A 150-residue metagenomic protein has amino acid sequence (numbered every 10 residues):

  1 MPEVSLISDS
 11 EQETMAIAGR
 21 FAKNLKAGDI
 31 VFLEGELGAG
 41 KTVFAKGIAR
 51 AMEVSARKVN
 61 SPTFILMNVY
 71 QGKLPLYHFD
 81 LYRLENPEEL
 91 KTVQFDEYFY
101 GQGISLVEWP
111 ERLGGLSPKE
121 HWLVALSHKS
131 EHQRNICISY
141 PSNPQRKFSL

Functional and structural regions predicted by a protein language model:
M1-A18: N-terminal pre-Walker A segment at the start of P-loop NTPase domains
P2-V4, E85-L90, D96-L150: Short phosphate-coordinating micro-motif centered on Lys-Gly-acidic
A22-A27: Phosphate-binding P-loop
V31-L33: Hydrophobic anchor at the beta1->P-loop junction of P-loop NTPases
E36: P-loop (Walker A) phosphate-binding loop of NTP-binding proteins
K41: Conserved lysine of the Walker
S55-V69: Short beta-strand-centered segment that lines the nucleotide-binding/catalytic pocket of NTP-utilizing
